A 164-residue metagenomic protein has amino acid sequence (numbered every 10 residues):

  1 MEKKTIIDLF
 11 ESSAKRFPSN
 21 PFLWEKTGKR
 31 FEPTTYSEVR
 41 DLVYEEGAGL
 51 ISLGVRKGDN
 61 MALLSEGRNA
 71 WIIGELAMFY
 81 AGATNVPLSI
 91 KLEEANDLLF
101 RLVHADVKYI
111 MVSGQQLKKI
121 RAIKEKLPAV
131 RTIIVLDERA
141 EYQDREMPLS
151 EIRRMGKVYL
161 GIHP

Functional and structural regions predicted by a protein language model:
M1-W24, D41-L42, N60: AMP-binding/adenylate-forming domain of the ANL superfamily
F10-T34, D137-Q143: AMP-dependent adenylate-forming
F22-L76, E93-L99, P148-G156: Conserved AMP-binding/adenylate-forming core of the ANL superfamily
M61, N85-V86: A short hydrophobic/small-residue beta-strand
A62, Y109-S113, I134: Structural motif
E75-A81, H104: Short hydrophobic alpha-helices that are characteristic scaffold elements of the AMP-binding
L92-I123: Conserved ATP-dependent adenylate/AMP-binding module captured primarily in the ANL superfamily
Q115-P164: ANL superfamily adenylate-forming
